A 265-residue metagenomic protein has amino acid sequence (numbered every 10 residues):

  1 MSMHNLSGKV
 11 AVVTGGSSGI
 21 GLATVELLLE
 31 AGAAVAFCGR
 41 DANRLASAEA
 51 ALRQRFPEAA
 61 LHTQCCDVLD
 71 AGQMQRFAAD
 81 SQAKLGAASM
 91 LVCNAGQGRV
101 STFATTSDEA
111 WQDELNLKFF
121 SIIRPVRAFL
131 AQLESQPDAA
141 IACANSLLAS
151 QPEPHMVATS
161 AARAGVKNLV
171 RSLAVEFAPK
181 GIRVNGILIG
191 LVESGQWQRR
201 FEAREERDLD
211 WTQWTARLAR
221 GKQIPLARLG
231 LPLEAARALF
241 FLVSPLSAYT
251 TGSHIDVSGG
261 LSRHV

Functional and structural regions predicted by a protein language model:
S2-N5, Q151, L239-F240, L246 (+1 more regions): Short C-terminal tail/terminal secondary-structure segment of NAD(P)H-dependent dehydrogenase/reductase domains
V10, S17-G19: Conserved glycine-rich cofactor-binding loop
A33-S47: Conserved glycine-rich Rossmann-like NAD(P)H-binding loop of the short-chain dehydrogenase/reductase
V92, A178, R183, T250-G252: Short, small/polar-rich loop/turn modules that mediate ligand/substrate recognition or access, typified
T102-F103, A110-L115, R220: Substrate-binding pocket helix/loop in short-chain dehydrogenase/reductase
V126, A162, V170: Active-site helix of classical SDR
A131, V175-P179, A248: Alpha-helical segment proximal to the catalytic Tyr-Lys
